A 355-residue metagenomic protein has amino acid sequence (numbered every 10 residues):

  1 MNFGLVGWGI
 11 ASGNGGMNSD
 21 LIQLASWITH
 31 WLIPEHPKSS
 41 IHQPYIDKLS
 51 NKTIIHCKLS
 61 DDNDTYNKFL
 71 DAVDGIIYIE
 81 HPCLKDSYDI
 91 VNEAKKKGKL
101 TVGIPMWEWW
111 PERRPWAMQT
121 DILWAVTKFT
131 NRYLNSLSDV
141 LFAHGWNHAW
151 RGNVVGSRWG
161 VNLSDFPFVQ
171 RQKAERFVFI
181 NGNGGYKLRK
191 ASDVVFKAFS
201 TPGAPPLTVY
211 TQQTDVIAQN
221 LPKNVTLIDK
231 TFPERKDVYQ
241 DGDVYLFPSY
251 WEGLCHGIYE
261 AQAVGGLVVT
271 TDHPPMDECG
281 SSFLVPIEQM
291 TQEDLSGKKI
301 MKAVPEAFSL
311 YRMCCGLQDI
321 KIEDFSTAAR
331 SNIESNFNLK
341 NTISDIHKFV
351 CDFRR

Functional and structural regions predicted by a protein language model:
G4-V6, I41-S136: Extended catalytic core of nucleotide-activated donor transferases of GT-like folds
L5-S19, G185-K190: A short, glycine/small-residue-rich beta-strand->loop->alpha-helix junction that serves as a flexible
R113-R114, N135, W146-E175: Acidic anion/phosphate-binding donor-loop and adjacent secondary structure in glycosyltransferase catalytic cores
N162-F166, Q170-L221, L227-F232: Conserved catalytic-core segment of nucleotide-activated headgroup transferases in glycan assembly
Y250: Aromatic "clamp/platform" in nucleotide-sugar-dependent glycosyltransferases that forms part of the donor/acceptor
L267-T270, P275-D277: Short hydrophobic beta-strand element within catalytic cores of glycosyltransferases and related nucleotide-activated
D277-G316: Change "using UDP/GDP/dTDP sugars" to "using nucleotide sugars
V304-S309, Q318-C351: A charged, aromatic-enriched C-terminal amphipathic alpha-helix characteristic of glycosyltransferases across folds
